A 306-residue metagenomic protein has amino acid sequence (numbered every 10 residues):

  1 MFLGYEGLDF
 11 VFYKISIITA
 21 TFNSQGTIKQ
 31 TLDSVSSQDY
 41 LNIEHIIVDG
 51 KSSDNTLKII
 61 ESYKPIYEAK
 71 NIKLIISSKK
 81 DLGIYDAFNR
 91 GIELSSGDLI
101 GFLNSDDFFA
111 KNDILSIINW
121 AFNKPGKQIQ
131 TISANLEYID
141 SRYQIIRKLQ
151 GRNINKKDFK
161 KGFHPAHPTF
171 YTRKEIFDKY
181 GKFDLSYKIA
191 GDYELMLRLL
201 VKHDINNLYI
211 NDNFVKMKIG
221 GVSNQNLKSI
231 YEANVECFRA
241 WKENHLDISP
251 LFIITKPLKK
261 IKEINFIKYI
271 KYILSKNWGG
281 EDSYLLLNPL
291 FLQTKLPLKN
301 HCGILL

Functional and structural regions predicted by a protein language model:
M1-S229: Nucleotide-sugar donor-binding/catalytic module of glycosyltransferases that assemble extracellular/cell-envelope
M1-V11, K242-L306: Membrane-proximal basic amphipathic "stem/tether" segments
F183-E194, F238, K260-I270: A broadly tuned preference for mixed-charge, low-complexity surface segments
D212, M217, Q225-L251: Catalytic core of nucleotide-sugar-dependent glycosyltransferases
